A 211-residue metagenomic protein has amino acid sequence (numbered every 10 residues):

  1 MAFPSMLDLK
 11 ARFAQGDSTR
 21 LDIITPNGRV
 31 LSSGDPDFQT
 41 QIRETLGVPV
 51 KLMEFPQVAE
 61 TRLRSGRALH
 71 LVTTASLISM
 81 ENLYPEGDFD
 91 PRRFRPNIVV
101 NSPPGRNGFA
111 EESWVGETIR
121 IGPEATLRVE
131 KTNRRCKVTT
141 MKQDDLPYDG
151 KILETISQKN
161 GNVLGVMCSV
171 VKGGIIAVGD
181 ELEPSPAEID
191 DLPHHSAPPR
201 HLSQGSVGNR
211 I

Functional and structural regions predicted by a protein language model:
M1-I211: Metal-cofactor-dependent catalytic cores
